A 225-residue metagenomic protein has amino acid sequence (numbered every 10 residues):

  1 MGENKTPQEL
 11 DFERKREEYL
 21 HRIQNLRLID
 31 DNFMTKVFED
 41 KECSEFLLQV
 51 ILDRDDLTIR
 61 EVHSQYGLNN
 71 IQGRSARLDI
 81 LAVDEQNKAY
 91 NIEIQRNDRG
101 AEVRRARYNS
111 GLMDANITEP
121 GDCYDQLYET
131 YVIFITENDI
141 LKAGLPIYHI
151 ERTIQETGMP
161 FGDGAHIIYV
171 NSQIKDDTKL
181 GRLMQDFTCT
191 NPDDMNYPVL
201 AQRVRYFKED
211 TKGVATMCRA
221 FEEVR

Functional and structural regions predicted by a protein language model:
G2-Q24, L28, N32, I51 (+3 more regions): Short, charged alpha-helical interaction segments and adjacent helix-coil junctions
L20-Q24, T35, V170-I174: A short, ordered amphipathic alpha-helix with a cationic face
R27, M34-E39, R104, D125 (+3 more regions): Generic, ordered loop/turn and secondary-structure boundary motif
R27-E61: Acidic-basic catalytic patches of nuclease active cores, encompassing PD-(D/E)XK and other metal-cofactor nuclease
F33, L47, Q65-N69, R77-I80: Short secondary-structure capping/turn segments at boundaries of alpha-helices and beta-strands
E45, T58-I59, I117, D194 (+1 more regions): Secondary-structure transition/capping residues
L57-I71: A short acidic/basic microdomain associated with nuclease active sites
N69-R77, L81-D210: Zn2+-dependent peptidoglycan hydrolase active-site motif and core
